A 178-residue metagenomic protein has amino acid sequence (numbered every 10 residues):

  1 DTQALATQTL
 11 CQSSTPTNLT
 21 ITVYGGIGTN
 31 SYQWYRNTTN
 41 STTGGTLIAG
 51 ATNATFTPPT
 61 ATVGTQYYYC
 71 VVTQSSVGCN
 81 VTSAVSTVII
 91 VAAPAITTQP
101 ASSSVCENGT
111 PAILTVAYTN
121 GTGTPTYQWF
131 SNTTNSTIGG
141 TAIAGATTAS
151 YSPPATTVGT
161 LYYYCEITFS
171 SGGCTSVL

Functional and structural regions predicted by a protein language model:
D1-T7, A92-Q99: Proline-enriched interdomain boundary motifs that mark the N-terminal boundary and often initiate the first structured
L5-C11, A101-C106: Short beta-strand segments of immunoglobulin-like
S14-Y24, G109-Y118: A short beta-strand segment in extracellular, disulfide-stabilized domains
Y24-R36, Y118-S131: Solvent-exposed loop segments of extracellular immunoglobulin-like
Q33-Y35, Y67-T73, Q128-F130, Y162-T168: Extracellular recognition modules
Y35-A61, S131-A155: Surface-exposed, flexible coil segments in extracellular/virion-facing regions
T73-C79, T168-S176: Short, solvent-exposed loop/turn segments at the edges of extracellular beta-sandwich modules
S86-A92: Interdomain boundary/hinge segments at the C-termini of tandem beta-sandwich modules
